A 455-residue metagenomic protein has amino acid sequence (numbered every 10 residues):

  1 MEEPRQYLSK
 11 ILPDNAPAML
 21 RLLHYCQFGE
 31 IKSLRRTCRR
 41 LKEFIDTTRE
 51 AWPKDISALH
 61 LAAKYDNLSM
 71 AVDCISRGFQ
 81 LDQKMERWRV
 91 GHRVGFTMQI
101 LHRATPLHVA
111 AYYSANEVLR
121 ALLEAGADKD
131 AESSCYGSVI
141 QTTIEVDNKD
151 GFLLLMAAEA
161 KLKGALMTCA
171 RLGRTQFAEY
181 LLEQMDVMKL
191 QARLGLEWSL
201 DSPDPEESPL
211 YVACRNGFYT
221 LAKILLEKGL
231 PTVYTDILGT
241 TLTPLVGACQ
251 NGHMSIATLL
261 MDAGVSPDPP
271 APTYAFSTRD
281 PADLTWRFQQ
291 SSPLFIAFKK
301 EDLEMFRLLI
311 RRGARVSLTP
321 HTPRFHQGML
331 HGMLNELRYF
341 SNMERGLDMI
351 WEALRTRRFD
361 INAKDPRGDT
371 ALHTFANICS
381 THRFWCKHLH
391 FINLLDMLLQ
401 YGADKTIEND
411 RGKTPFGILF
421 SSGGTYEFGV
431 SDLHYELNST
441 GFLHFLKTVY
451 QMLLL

Functional and structural regions predicted by a protein language model:
M1-R40, F44: N-terminal Skp1-binding subsegment of the F-box domain
I31-T37, K42-S69: Hydrophobic regular-secondary-structure patch
W52-L61, K84-P106, E132-Q141, K161-T168 (+6 more regions): Ankyrin-repeat boundary/"N-cap" motif
M70, E117-V118, D150-G151, Q176-F177 (+9 more regions): Conserved ankyrin/ankyrin-like repeat signature
V72-L81, M85-W88, R120-D128, L153-K161 (+8 more regions): Ankyrin repeat domain, specifically the short helix-to-loop turn at the C-terminus of the second helix of each repeat
E145, A157-L172, F177, E183-M188 (+3 more regions): Solenoidal tandem-repeat scaffolds enriched in leucines and small polar residues
A158-A160, R312, H388-F391, Q400-Y401 (+2 more regions): Ankyrin-repeat-protein effector appendages
